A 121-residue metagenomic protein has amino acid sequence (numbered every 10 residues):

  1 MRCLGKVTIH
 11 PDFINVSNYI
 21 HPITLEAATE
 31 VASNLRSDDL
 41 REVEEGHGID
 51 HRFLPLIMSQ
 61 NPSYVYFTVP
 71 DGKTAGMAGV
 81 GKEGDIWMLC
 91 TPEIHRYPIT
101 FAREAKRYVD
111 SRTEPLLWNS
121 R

Functional and structural regions predicted by a protein language model:
R2-I49: Short amphipathic alpha-helix that is part of the acyltransferase structural core
L25-T29, H51-R52, I99, R103-R107: Generic alpha-helical secondary structure signal
E30-N34, L56-I57, Y108: Residues that form generic nucleotide/phosphate-binding pockets
R36-R41, M58-Q60, P92-I94: N-terminal start-of-chain detector that recognizes signal peptides and the immediate post-cleavage beginning
V43-P62: Active-site rim helix/loop that mediates acceptor-substrate recognition in acyltransferases
N61-G76: Conserved beta-hairpin
K82-R121: Acyl-donor binding region in acyl/amide transferases
